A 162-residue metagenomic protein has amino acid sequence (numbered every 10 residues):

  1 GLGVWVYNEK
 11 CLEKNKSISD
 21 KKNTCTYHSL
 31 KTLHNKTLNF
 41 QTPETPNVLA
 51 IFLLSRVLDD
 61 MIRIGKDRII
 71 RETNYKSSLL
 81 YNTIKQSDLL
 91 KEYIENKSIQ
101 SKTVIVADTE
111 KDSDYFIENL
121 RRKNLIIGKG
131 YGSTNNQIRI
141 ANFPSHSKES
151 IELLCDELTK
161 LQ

Functional and structural regions predicted by a protein language model:
G1-Y81: Active-site C-terminal subdomain of aminotransferase-like
W5, T103-I105, I138: Well-ordered beta-strand positions enriched in small/hydrophobic/aromatic, beta-favoring residues
Y7, A107-K111, N142-P144: Short beta-strand-to-loop capping motifs
K66, L79-E95, S113: PLP-dependent aminotransferase class I/II
K91-L120: Conserved PLP-binding catalytic core of the aspartate aminotransferase-like
Y115-N124, L153-T159: Short amphipathic alpha-helices in soluble, non-transmembrane regions that often serve as interface/regulatory elements
K123-R139: Conserved PLP cofactor-binding pocket of PLP-dependent enzymes
I138-Q162: PLP-dependent enzyme catalytic core of the Aspartate aminotransferase-like
